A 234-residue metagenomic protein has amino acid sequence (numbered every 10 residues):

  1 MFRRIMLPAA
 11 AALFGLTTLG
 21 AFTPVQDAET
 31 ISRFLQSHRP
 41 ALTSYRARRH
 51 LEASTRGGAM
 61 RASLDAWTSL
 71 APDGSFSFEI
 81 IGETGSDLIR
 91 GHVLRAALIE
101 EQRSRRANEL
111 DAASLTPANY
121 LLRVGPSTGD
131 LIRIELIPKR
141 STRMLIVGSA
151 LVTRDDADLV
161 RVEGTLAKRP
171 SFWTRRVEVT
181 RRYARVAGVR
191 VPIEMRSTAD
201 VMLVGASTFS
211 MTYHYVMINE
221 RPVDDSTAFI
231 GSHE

Functional and structural regions predicted by a protein language model:
M1-A9: Bacterial N-terminal signal peptides that target proteins for export
F2-R3, R48, T180: Short, intrinsically disordered low-complexity segments
P8-T17: Bacterial N-terminal signal peptides
A21-V147, R154-V160, A167-V177, V189 (+1 more regions): Structured extracytoplasmic
V186: Cys-His-centered catalytic/binding microenvironment captured across papain-like cysteine peptidases and homologous
P192-R196: Beta-strand elements of repeat-based all-beta scaffolds
